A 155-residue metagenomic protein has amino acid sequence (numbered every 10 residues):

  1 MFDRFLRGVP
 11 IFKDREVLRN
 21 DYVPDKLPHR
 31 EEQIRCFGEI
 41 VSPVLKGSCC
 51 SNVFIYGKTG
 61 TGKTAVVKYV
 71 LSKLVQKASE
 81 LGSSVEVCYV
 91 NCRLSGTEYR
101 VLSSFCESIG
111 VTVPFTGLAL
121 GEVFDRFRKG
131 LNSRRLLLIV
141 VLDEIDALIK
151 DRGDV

Functional and structural regions predicted by a protein language model:
F2-D14, R19, G47-C50, S84-E86 (+1 more regions): Mid-core helix/loop region of P-loop NTP-binding domains shared across ATPases and GTPases
V17-R35: Dynamic helix-loop-helix/coil hinge segments at AAA+ ATPase domain boundaries and subdomain interfaces
L27-E31, C92, G153: Intrinsic disorder
R35-K46: Pre-Walker A adenine-sensing motif
P43, Q76, V111: Conserved helix-loop functional segments at active or binding sites
S48-K73: Walker A/P-loop nucleotide-binding motif
S72, Q76, E107: Short, well-ordered alpha-helices that flank and scaffold nucleotide-derived cofactor binding pockets
K77-V85: Flexible phosphate/Mg2+-sensing switch loops adjacent to catalytic phosphate-binding sites
